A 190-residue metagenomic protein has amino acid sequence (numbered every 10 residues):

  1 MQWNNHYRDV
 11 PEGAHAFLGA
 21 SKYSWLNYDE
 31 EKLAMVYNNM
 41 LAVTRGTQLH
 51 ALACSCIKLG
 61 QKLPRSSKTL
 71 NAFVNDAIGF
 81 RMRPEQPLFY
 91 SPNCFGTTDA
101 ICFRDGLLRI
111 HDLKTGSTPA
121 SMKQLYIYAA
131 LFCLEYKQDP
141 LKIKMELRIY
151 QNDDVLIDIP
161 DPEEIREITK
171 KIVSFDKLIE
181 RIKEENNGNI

Functional and structural regions predicted by a protein language model:
M1-L52: Charged, glycine-rich intrinsically disordered N-terminal tails and low-complexity linkers that flank
A34-R109, G116-K123, E135-K142, V155-P160 (+2 more regions): Catalytic cores of nuclease domains that cleave nucleic-acid phosphodiester backbones
D112-T115, I149: Short, structured patches in soluble enzyme cores that scaffold and shape functional sites
Q124, Y128-A129: A short alpha/beta connector and helix-capping loop motif
R148-L156: Short, conserved secondary-structure transition motifs
D176-I190: Accessory terminal regions of nucleic-acid processing enzymes
